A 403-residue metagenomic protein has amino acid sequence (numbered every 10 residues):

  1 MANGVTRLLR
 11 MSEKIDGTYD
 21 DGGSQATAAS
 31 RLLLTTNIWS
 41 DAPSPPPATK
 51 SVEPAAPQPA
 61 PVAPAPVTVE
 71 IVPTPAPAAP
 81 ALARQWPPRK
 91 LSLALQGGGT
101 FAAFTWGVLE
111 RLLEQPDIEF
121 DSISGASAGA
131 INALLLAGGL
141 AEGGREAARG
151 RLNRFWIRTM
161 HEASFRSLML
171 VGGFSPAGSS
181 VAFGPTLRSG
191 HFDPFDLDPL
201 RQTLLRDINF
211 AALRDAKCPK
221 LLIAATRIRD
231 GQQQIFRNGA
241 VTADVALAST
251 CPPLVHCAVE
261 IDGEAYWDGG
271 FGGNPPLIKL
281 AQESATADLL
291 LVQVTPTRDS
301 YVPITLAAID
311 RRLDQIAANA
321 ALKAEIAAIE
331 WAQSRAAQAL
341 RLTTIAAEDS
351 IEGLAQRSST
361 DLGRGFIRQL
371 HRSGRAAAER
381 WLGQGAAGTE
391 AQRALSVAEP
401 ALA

Functional and structural regions predicted by a protein language model:
L8-T74: N-terminal intrinsically disordered, low-complexity tails
G17, L34-W39, V67-F104: Active-site catalytic motif of lipid deacylating hydrolases and related acyltransferases
L33-T36, Q333-A355: Short glycine/proline-rich, acidic loop/turn segments that cap or connect secondary-structure elements
W86-A94, G99-D198, L204, A240-A248 (+2 more regions): Patatin-like phospholipase
S92, F165-V292, A337-E348, S359-Q369 (+2 more regions): Active-site-adjacent alpha/beta core region of enzyme catalytic domains
A147-N153, A387-A403: Charge-dense, low-complexity polyampholytic segments
T286, L290-P303, A320: A short, conserved beta-to-alpha structural element at the edge of catalytic cores that scaffolds binding
P303-I326: Acidic, Ser/Thr-rich peripheral helices and adjacent loops at domain boundaries
